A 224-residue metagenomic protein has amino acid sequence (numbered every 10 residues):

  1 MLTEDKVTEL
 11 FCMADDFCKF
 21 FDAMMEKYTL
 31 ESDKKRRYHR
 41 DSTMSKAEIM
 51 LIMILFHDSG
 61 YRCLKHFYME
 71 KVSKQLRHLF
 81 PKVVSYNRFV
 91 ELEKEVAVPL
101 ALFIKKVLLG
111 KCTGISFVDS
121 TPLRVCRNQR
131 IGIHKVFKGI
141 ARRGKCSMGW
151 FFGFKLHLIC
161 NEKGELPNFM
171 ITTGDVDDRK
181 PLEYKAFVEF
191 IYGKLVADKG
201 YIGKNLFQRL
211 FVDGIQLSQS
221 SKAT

Functional and structural regions predicted by a protein language model:
M1-T224: Short alpha-helical elements
